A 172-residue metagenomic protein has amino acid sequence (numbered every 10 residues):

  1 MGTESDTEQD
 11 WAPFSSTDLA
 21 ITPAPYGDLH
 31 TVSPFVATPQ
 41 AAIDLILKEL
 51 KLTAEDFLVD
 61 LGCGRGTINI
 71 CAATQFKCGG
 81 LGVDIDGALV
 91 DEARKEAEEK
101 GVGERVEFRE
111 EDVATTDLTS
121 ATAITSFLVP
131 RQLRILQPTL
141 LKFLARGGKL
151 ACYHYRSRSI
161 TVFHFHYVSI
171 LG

Functional and structural regions predicted by a protein language model:
M1-E55: S-adenosyl-L-methionine
A54-G64: Conserved class I S-adenosyl-L-methionine
T67-C78: Conserved SAM-binding loop of SAM-dependent methyltransferases across substrates and taxa, primarily the Class I
V83: The conserved SAM/SAH-binding core of class I Rossmann-like methyltransferase domains, concentrating on the hydrophobic
D86: Conserved SAM/SAH-binding beta-strand->alpha-helix loop
D91-S120: S-adenosyl-L-methionine
T119-I135: A short SAM/SAH-binding and catalytic strip from SAM-dependent methyltransferases
R131-G172: C-terminal substrate-binding/active-site "lid" region of AdoMet-derived donor-dependent transferases
